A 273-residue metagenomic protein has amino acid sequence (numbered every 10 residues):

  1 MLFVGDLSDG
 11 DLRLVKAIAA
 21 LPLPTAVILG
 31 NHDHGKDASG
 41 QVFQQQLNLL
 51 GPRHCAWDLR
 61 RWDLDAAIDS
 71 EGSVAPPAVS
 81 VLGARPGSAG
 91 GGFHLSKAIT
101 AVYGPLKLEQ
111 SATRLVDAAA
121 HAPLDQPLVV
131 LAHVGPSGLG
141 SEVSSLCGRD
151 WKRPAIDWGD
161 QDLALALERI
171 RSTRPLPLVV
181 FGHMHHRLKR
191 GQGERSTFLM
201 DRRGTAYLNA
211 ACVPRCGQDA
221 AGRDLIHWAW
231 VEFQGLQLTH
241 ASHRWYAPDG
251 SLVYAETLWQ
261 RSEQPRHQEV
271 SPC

Functional and structural regions predicted by a protein language model:
M1-A75, D157, D162: Core catalytic region of metal-dependent phosphoesterases/phosphodiesterases, especially metallo-beta-lactamase-like
M1-D6, T25-H32, V129-A132, W158 (+2 more regions): Active-site neighborhood of phospho(di)ester-bond hydrolases with catalytic His/Asp-centered motifs
S8-L12, H32-S39, S88-F93, S137-L139 (+2 more regions): Active-site environment of divalent metal-dependent phosphoester hydrolases
L29-D33, L82-A89, V130-V143, A210-C212: Short loop/turn segments at strand-loop or loop-helix junctions that form parts of catalytic or ligand-binding pockets
R61-H94, P123-V129, L199-A206, L236-H240: Beta-strand-turn-beta hairpins that frame and shape the catalytic cleft of phosphate-ester-processing enzymes
A75, R169, H186-C273: Binuclear metal-dependent phosphoesterase catalytic core
A75-P127, R153, D157-G159: Binuclear metal-dependent hydrolase catalytic cores centered on His/Asp/Glu-rich metal-binding motifs
Q126-P175: Active-site-proximal segments of metal-dependent phosphoesterases and phosphodiesterases across multiple
